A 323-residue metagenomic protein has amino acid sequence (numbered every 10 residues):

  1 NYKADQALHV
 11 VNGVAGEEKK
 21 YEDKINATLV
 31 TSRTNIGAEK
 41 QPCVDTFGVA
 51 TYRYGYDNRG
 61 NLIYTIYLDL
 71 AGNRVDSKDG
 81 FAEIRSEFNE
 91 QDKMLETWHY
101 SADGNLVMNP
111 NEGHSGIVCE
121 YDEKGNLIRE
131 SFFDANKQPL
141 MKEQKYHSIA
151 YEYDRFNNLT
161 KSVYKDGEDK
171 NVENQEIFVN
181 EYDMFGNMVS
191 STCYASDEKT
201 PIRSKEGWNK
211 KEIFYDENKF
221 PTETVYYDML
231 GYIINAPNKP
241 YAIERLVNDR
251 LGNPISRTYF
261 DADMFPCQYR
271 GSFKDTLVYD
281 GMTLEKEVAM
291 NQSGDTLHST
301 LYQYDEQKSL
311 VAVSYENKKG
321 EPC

Functional and structural regions predicted by a protein language model:
N1-C323: Buried hydrophobic residues that stabilize the cores of well-folded domains
